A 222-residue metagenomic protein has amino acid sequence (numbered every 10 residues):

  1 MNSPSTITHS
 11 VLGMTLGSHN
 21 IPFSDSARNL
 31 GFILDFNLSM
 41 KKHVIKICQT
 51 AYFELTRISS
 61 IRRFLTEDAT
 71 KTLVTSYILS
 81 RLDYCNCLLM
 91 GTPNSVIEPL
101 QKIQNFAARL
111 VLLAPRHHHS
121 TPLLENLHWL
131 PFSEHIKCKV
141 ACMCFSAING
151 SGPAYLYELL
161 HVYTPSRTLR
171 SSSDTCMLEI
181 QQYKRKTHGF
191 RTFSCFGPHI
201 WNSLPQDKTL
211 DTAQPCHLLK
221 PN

Functional and structural regions predicted by a protein language model:
M1-D25: Short, conserved micro-motifs composed of acidic
S10-V11, S18, A154-H199: Amphipathic alpha-helical
S18-L88: Basic, alpha-helical interaction scaffolds
S24, F64-L73, L127-K137, K184-H188: Structural motif
A27-N37, A51, I78, L82-M90 (+4 more regions): Short, conserved catalytic/metal-binding micro-motifs enriched in Asp/Glu and His
M40, V44-I47, E54, V74 (+9 more regions): Alpha-helical interaction elements in eukaryotic regulators
T56, S60-R63, C87-M90, R109-L112 (+2 more regions): Charged/polar positions within long, soluble alpha-helices
V96-H161: Short, charged alpha-helical motifs in flexible N/C-terminal segments and linkers
